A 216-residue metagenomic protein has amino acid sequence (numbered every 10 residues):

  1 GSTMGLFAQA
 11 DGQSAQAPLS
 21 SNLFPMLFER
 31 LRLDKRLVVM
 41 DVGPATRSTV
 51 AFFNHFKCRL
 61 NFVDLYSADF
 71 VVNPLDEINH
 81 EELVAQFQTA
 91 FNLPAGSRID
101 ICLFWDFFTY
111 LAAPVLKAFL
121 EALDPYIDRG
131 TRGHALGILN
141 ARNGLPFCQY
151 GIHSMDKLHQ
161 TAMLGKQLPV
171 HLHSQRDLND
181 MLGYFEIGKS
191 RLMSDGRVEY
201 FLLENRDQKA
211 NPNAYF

Functional and structural regions predicted by a protein language model:
G1-L31, T46-N92, R132-F216: Class I (Rossmann-like) S-adenosyl-L-methionine-dependent methyltransferase catalytic domain, capturing the SAM-binding
R36-V38: Nucleotide donor/acceptor-binding cores
M40-G43: Conserved S-adenosyl-L-methionine
A45-R47, T109-Y110: Gly/Ser/Thr-rich loops at beta-strand to alpha-helix junctions that form or flank small-molecule/cofactor-binding
T49, V115-L116: Residues at alpha-helix caps and immediate loop-helix transition turns in enzyme cores, especially N- and C-cap
I99-V115: A short SAM/SAH-binding and catalytic strip from SAM-dependent methyltransferases
K117-R132: A short glycine-rich, Lys/Arg-flanked "PGG" loop and its adjoining helix->strand segment in the class I
